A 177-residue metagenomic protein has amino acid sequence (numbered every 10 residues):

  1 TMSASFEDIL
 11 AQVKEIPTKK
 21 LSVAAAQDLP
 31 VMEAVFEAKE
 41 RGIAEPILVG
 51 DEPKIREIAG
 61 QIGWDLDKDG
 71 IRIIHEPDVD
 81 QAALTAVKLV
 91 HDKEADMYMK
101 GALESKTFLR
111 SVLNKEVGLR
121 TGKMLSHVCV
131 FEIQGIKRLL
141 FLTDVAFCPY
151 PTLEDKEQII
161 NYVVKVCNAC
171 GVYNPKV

Functional and structural regions predicted by a protein language model:
T1-V177: Anion-binding alpha/beta catalytic cores of soluble intermediary-metabolism enzymes, centered on
